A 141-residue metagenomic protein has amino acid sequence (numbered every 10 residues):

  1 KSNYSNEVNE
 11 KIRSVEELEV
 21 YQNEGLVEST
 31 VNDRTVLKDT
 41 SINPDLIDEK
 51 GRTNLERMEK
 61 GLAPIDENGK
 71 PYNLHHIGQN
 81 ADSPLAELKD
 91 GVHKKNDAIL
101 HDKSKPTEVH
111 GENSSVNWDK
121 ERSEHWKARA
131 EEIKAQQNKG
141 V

Functional and structural regions predicted by a protein language model:
K1-Y72, G78-V141: Nuclease and nuclease-like effector domains acting on nucleic acids or nucleotide cofactors
